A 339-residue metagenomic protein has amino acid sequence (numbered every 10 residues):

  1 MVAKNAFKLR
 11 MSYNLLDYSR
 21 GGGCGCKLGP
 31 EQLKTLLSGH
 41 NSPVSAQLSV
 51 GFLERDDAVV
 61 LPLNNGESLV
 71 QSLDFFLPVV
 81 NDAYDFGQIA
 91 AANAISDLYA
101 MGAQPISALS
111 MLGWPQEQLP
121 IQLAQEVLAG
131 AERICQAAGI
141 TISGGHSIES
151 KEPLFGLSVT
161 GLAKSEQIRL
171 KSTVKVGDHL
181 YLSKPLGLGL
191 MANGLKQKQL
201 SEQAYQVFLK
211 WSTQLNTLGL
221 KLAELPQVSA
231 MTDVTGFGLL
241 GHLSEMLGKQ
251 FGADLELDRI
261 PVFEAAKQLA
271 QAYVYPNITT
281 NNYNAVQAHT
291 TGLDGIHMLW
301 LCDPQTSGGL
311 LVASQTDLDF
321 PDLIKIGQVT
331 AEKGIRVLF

Functional and structural regions predicted by a protein language model:
K4-A100, K175-L180, P185, L323 (+1 more regions): N-terminal glycine-rich phosphate/pyrophosphate-binding loops that anchor nucleotide-derived ligands and cofactors
K4-G21, Q32-T35, Q116-T141, S150-P153 (+1 more regions): Glycine-/charge-enriched secondary-structure boundary and capping motifs
G25-C26, H146, S172, S183 (+3 more regions): Glycine- and other small-residue-rich loops at beta-strand/loop junctions that grip anionic moieties
L48-V50, A58-L61, D97-Y99, E132 (+5 more regions): A generic local secondary-structure boundary/capping motif
V59-V70, T213-G219, Y283-G292: Acidic-glycine-rich active-site phosphate/pyrophosphate-binding loop
N64-V80, Q104-L200, Q328: Glycine-rich anion-binding loops of enzyme active sites
A83-L109, E126-A137, Q214-P226, V234-M246: Small-aliphatic-rich amphipathic alpha-helix that forms the alpha element of a beta-alpha
S158-I168, E202-A223: Active-site glycine-rich loop that binds ribose-phosphate moieties when present
